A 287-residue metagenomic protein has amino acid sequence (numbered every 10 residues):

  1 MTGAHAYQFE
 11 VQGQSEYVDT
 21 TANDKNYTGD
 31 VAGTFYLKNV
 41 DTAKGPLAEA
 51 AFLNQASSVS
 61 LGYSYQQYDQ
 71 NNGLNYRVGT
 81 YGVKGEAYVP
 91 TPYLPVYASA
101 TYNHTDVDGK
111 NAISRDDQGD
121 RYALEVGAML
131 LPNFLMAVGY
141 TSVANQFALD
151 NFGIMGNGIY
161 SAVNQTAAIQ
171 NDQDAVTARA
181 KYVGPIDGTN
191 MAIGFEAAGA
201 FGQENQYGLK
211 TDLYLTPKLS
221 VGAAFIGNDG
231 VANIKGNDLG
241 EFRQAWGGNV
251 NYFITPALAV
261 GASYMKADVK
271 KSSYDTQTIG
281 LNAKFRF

Functional and structural regions predicted by a protein language model:
H5-D41, F52-G73, R77-T80: Short glycine/proline- and aromatic-enriched beta-strand/turn motifs that initiate or cap beta-hairpins
Y7, K25-V31, N75-Y81, Q118-Y122 (+4 more regions): Residues that define the transmembrane beta-barrel architecture of outer-membrane proteins
F9-V11, V40-A43, T91-A98, P132-V138 (+5 more regions): Repeated loop/turn-to-beta-strand initiation elements of outer-membrane beta-barrel proteins
V11-G13, G33, V59-Y63, G85 (+9 more regions): Membrane-embedded beta-strand positions of outer-membrane beta-barrel proteins
S15-T21, F35-N39, Y63-D69, Y102-D108 (+8 more regions): Transmembrane beta-strands of outer-membrane beta-barrel pores
T28-V40, A178, Y252-F253, D275-F287: Outer-membrane beta-barrel "beta-signal"
L124-I234: Detector for outer-membrane/organellar transmembrane beta-barrel domains, recognizing the amphipathic beta-strand
G194-E196, N205-K271, T276-R286: Outer membrane beta-barrel transmembrane domains
